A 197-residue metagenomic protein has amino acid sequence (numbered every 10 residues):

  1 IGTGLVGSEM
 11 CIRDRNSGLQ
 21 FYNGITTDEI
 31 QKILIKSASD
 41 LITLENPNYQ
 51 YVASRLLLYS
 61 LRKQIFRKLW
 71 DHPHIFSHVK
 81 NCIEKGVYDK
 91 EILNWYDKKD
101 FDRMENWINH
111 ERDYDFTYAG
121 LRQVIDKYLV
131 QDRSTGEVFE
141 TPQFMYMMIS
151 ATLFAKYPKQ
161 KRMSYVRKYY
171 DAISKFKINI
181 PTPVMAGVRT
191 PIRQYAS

Functional and structural regions predicted by a protein language model:
I1-G7, I12: Single conserved hydrophobic/aromatic residue that forms the stacking wall/gate of nucleotide- or nucleobase-binding
S8-E9, F21-I30, L41-P47, E111-T117: Short acidic, glycine/proline-enriched loop segments that cap or flank alpha-helices
R13, I30-I33, N48, V52 (+8 more regions): General structural feature for long, well-ordered alpha-helical segments within catalytic domains of soluble enzymes
R13-G18, L34-A38, R55-L56, I149 (+2 more regions): Short alpha-helical scaffolding segments that buttress acidic/His motifs in well-ordered protein cores
R13-G18, Y51-L61, G120-K127, T190-Y195: Short, conserved phosphate-binding/catalytic loop or strand-edge motifs used in phosphoryl-/nucleotidyl-transfer
D28, I33-G86: Hydrophobic or amphipathic alpha-helical targeting/insertion segments
I65-R133: Extended, charge-enriched "interface" segments that sit outside catalytic cores
K68, D113-S197: Long, structured ligand/cofactor-binding scaffold of large enzymes
